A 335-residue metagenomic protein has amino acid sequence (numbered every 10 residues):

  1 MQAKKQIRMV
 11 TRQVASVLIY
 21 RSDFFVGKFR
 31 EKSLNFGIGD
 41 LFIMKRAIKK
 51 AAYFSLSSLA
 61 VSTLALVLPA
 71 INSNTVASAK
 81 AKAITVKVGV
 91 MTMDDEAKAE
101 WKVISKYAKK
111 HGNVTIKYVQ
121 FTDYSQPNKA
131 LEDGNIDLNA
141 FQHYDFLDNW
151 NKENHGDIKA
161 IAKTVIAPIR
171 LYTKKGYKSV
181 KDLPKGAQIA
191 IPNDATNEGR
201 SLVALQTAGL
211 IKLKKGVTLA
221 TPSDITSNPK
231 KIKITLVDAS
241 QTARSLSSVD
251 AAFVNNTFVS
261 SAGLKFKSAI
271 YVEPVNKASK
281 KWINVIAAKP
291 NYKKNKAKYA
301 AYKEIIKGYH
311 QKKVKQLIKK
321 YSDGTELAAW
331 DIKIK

Functional and structural regions predicted by a protein language model:
M44-T75: Sec-dependent N-terminal signal peptides of Gram-positive bacterial secreted proteins and lipoproteins
K82-M93, V114-Q120, A187-I189: Short, well-ordered beta-strand elements
M91-T115: Short, polar/charged alpha-helical segment
Y118-K129, V217-R244: Short helix-initiation/N-cap motifs at beta->coil->alpha
N149-I161, K174-G176, S261-P274: Ligand-binding "clamshell"
I161-I211, Q311: A conserved helix-loop-strand patch within extracytoplasmic ligand-binding domains of the periplasmic binding
P168-V180, W282-A300: A bilobed periplasmic-binding-protein/Venus flytrap-type ligand-binding module shared by bacterial periplasmic
A195-A220, K303-K335: Ligand-binding clefts/hinges and TM-proximal coupling segments of bilobed small-molecule sensing domains
